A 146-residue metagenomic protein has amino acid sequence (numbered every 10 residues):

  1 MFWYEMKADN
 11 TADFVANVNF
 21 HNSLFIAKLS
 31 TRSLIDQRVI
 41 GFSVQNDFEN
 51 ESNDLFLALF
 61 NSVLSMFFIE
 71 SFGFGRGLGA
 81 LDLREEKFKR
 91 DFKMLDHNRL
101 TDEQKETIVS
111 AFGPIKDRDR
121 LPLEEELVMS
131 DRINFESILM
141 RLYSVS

Functional and structural regions predicted by a protein language model:
M1-S110: Polybasic, glycine- and aromatic-enriched phosphate-binding surface used to engage nucleic acids
D96-S146: Non-catalytic DNA-recognition/assembly elements of restriction-modification systems
